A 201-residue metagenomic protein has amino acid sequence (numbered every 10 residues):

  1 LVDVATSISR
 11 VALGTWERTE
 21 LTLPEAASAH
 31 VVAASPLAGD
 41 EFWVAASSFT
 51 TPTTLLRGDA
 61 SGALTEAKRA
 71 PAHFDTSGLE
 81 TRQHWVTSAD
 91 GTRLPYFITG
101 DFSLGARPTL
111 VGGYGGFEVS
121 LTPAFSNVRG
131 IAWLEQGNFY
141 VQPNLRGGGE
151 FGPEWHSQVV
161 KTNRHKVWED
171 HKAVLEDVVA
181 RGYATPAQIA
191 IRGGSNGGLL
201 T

Functional and structural regions predicted by a protein language model:
L1-T6, S48-T51: Short, solvent-exposed loop/turn segments at conserved positions within beta-propeller repeat blades
V4-T6, W16, D40: Beta-strand-connecting loop/turn residues
I8-R10: Short, solvent-exposed hinge/capping segments at secondary-structure junctions
A12-W16, D59-S61: Short loop/turn segments that connect beta-strands within beta-propeller blades
E17-L23: A short beta-strand motif characteristic of beta-propeller blades
E25-A29: Predominantly soluble domains enriched in secretory-pathway, periplasmic, or organellar proteins
H30-T201: Serine-hydrolase catalytic core recognition
